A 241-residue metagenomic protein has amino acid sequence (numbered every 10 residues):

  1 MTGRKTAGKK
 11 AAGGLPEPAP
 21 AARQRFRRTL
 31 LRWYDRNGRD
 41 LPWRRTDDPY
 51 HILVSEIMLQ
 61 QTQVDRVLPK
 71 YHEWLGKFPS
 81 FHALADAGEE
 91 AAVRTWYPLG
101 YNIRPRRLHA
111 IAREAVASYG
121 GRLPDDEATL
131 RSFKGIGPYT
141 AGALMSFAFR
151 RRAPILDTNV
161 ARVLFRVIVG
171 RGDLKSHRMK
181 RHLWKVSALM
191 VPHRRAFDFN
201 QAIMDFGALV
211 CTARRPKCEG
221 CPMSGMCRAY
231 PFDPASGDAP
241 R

Functional and structural regions predicted by a protein language model:
M1-E17, D238-A239: Polybasic, lysine-enriched low-complexity intrinsically disordered terminal tails
L15-A22, R28-T29, W33-A235: Catalytic cores of DNA base-excision repair glycosylases
